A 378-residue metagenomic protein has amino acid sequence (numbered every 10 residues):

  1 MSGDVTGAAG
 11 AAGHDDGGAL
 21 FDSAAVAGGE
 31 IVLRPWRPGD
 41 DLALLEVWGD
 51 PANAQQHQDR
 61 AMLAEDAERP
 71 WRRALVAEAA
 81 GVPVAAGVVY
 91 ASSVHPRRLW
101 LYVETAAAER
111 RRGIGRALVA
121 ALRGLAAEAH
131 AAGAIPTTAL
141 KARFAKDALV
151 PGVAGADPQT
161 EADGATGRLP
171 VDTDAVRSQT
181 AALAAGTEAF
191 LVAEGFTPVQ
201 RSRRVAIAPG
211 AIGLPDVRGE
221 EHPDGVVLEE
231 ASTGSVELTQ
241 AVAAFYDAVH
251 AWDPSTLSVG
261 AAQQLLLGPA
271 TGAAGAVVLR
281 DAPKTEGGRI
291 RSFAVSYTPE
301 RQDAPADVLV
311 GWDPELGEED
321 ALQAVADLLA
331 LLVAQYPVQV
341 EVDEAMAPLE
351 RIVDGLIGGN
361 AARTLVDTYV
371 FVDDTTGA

Functional and structural regions predicted by a protein language model:
M1-L63, V76-E78, L214-S258, A378: Short amphipathic alpha-helix that is part of the acyltransferase structural core
S2-D4, G155-D216, V333-A378: Active-site/acyl-donor-binding loops of N-acyltransferases
D4-F21, H130-S178, G210-V227, A231-T233 (+1 more regions): Intrinsically disordered, low-complexity terminal tails and inter-domain linkers enriched for S/T/G/P/D/E
A19-A27, V32-P35, L42-A64, R72-L75 (+10 more regions): Anionic, Ser/Thr-rich low-complexity intrinsically disordered regions
M62-E65, W71-V89, Q263-V295: Conserved beta-hairpin
A91-Y102, R110, I135-T137, T298-V310: A conserved beta-turn-beta hairpin within the catalytic core of GNAT-like acetyltransferases that forms part
Y102-R112, K146, A306-A321: A short, internal acetyl-CoA/4′-phosphopantetheine-binding micro-motif in the GNAT/acyltransferase core
R111-E128, A162, G317-A334: Conserved acetyl-CoA-binding loop-helix of GNAT-fold acetyltransferases
